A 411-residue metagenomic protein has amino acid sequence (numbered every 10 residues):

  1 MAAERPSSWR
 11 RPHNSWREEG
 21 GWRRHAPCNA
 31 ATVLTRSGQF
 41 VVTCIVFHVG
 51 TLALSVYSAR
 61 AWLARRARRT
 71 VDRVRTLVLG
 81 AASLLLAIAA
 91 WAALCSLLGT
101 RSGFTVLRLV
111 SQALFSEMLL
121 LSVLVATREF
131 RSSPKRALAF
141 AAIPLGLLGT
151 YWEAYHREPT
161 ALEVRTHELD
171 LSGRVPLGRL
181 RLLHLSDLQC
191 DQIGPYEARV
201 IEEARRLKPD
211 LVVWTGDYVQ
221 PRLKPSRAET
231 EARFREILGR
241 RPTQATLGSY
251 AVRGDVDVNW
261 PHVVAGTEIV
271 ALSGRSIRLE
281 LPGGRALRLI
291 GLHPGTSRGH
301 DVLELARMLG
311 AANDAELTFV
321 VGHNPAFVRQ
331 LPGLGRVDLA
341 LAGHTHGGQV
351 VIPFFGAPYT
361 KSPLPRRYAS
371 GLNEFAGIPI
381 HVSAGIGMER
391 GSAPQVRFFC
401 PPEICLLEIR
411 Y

Functional and structural regions predicted by a protein language model:
A2-S15, N259: Extreme N-terminal basic, low-complexity initiation segments that serve as generic localization/processing leaders
S7, H13-N14, A26-C28, D210 (+2 more regions): Generic low-complexity segments that are intrinsically disordered, proline-rich and/or Lys/Arg-biased
R10, N14-W16, G20-P159: Non-catalytic terminal accessory segments
L34, E153-L169, P225-I237, N324-A326: Short N-terminal secondary-structure initiator segments
F130-L185, Q189-L207: N-terminal signal-anchor transmembrane helix
R174-Y411: Soluble catalytic domains of enzymes that build or remodel membrane lipids, polysaccharides, and related
